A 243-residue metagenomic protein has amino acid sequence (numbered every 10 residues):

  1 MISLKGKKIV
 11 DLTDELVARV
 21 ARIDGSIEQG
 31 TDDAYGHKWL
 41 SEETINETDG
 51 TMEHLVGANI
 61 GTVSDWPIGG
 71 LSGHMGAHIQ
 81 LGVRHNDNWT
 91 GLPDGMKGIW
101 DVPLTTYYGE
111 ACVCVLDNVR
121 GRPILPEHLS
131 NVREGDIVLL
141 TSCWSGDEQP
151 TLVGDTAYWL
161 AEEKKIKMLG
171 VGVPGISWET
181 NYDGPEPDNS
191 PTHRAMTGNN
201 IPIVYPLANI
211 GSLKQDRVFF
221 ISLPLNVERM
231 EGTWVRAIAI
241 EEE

Functional and structural regions predicted by a protein language model:
M1-E243: Active-/binding-site microenvironments in catalytic and ligand-binding cores
